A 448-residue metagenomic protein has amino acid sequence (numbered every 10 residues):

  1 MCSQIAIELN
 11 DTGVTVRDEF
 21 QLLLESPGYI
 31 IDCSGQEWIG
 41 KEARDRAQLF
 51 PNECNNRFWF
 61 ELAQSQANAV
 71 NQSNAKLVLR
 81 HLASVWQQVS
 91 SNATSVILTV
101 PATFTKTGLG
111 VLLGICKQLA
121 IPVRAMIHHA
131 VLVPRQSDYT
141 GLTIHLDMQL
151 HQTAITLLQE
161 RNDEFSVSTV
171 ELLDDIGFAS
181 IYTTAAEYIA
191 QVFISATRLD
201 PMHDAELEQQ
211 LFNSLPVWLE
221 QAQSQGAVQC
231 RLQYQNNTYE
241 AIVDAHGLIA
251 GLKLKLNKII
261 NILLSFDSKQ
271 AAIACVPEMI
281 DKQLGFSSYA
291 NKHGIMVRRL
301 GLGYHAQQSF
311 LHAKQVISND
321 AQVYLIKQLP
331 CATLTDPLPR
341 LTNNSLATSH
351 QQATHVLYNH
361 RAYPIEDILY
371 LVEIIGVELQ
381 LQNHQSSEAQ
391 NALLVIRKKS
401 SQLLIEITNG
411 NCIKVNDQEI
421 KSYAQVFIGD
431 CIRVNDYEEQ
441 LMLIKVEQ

Functional and structural regions predicted by a protein language model:
M1-C33, Q136-S168, A185, L215-R231: Gly/Thr-rich phosphate-binding beta-strand-loop-beta motif of the actin/hexokinase/Hsp70
E8-D11, T99-T103, D147-Q149, C275-D281 (+1 more regions): Structural motif
T12-T99, G226, C230: Conserved phosphate-binding loops in N-terminal lobes of ATP-dependent enzymes of the actin/Hsp70/sugar-kinase
A75-T140, A154, E160-N162: Active-site neighborhood for divalent-cation/phosphate handling
A83-V96, S195-D204, L256-I273: Phosphate/pyrophosphate-binding loops at sites that engage ATP/ADP/AMP, CoA/4′-phosphopantetheine, polyphosphate
Q159-A245, C275-I280: Phosphate-binding glycine-rich/basic clefts of nucleotide- and phosphate-handling proteins, predominantly
E220-S345, S349-Q351, D367-L371, G376 (+1 more regions): Helical "lid/coupling" subdomains associated with nucleotide-phosphate turnover
T354-Q448: Forkhead-associated
